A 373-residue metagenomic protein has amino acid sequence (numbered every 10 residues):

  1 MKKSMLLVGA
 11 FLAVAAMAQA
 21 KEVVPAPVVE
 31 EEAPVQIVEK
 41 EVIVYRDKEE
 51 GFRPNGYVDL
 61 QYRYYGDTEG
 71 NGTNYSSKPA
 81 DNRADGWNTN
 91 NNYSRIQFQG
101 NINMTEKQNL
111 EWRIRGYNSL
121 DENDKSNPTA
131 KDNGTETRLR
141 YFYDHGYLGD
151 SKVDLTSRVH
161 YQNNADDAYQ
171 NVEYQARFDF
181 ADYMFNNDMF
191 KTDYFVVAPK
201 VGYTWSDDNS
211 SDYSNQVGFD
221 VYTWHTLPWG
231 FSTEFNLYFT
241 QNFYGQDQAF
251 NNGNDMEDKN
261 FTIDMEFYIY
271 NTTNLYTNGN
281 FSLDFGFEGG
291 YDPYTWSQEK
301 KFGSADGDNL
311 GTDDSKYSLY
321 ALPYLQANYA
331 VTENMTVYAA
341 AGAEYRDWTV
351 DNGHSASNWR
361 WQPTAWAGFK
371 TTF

Functional and structural regions predicted by a protein language model:
M1-Y57, N103-T105, T332-N334, G353 (+1 more regions): Cleavable N-terminal export/targeting peptides
R46-G56, N101-N109, G146-T156, A168 (+6 more regions): Short loop/turn motifs that connect adjacent beta-strands in outer-membrane beta-barrel proteins
G56-T68, W112-G116, L155-Y161, V197-Y203 (+3 more regions): Transmembrane beta-barrel strands of outer-membrane/channel proteins
D59, Q97-N101, R138-F142, Q175-F180 (+4 more regions): Outer-membrane beta-barrel architecture
R63-R95, N118-T129, N309-D313: Surface-exposed strand-loop-strand hairpins of Gram-negative outer-membrane beta-barrel proteins
A84-N92, S126-T135, D166-Q175, N209-Q216 (+3 more regions): Replace "Gram-negative outer membrane beta-barrel proteins" with "bacterial and organellar outer membrane beta-barrel
R138, S357-F373: Outer-membrane beta-barrel "beta-signal"
R177-L310, T371: Detector for outer-membrane/organellar transmembrane beta-barrel domains, recognizing the amphipathic beta-strand
